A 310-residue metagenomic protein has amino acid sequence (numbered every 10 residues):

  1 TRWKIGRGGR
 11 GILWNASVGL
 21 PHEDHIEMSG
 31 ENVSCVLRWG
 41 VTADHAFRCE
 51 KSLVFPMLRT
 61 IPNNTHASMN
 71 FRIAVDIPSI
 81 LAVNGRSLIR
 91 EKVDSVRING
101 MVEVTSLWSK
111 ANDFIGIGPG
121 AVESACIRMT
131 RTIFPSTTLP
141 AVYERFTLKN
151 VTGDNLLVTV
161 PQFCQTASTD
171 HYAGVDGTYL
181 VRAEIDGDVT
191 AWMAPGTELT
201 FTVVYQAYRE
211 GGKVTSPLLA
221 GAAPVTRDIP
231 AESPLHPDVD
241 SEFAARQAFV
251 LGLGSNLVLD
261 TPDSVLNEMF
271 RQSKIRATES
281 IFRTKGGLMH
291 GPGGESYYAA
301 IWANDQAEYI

Functional and structural regions predicted by a protein language model:
T1-E268: Terminal accessory carbohydrate-recognition/targeting modules of carbohydrate-active enzymes
E242, Q247-I310: Substrate-binding groove/exosite segments of carbohydrate-active enzymes
